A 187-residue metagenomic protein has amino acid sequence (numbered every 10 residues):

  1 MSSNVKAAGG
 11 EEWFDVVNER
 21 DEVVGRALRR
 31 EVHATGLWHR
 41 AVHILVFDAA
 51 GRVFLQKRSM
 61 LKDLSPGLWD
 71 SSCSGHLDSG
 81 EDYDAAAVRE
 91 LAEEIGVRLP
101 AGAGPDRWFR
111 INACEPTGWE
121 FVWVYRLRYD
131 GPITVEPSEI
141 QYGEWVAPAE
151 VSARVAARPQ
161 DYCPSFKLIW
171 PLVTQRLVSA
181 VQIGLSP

Functional and structural regions predicted by a protein language model:
S2-H43, A49: Acidic, metal-coordinating catalytic segment for phosphate/diphosphate chemistry, firing primarily on the Nudix
W13, K62-D63, I111: Intrinsically disordered, low-complexity, charged terminal extensions of DNA damage-control enzymes
E19, R58, P148: Residues immediately flanking
D21, E94-R98, R110-E115: Short helix-to-loop capping/linker segments positioned immediately adjacent to catalytic or ligand/cofactor-binding
V23-R26, G51-K57, P132-E136: Short, well-ordered strand-loop elements centered on a beta-strand within folded domains, enriched for acidic residues
L28-E31, G67, S79, D106-N112 (+1 more regions): Nudix hydrolase/Nudix homology domain
A41-G75: A glycine-rich, hydrophobic loop/mini-helix early in the fold
F54-L55, S72-D106, A147: The catalytic Nudix box helix
